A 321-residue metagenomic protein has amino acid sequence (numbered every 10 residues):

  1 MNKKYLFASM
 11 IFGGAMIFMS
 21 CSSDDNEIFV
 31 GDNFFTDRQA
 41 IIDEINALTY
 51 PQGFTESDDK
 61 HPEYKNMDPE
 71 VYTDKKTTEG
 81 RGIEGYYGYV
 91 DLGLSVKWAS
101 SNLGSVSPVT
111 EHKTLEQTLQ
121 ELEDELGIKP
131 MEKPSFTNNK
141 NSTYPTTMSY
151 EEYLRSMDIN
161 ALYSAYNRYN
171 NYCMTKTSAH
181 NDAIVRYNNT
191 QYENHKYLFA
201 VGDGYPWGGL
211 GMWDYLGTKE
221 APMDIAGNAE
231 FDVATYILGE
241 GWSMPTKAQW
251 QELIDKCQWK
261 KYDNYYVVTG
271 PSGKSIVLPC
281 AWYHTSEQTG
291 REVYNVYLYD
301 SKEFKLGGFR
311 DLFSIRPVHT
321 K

Functional and structural regions predicted by a protein language model:
M1-Y5: Positively charged n-region of N-terminal signal peptides that target proteins for export
L6-G14: Sec-dependent N-terminal signal peptides
F18-S20: C-terminal motif of bacterial Sec signal peptides marking the signal peptidase cleavage site
S22-N26, D32, T36-I42, Q52 (+7 more regions): C-terminal, surface-exposed recognition/capping segments
F54-D58: Ser/Thr/Gly/Pro-rich low-complexity, disordered linker/stalk segments of secreted and cell-surface proteins
G88-V90: Short boundary motifs at domain starts and secondary-structure transition points
